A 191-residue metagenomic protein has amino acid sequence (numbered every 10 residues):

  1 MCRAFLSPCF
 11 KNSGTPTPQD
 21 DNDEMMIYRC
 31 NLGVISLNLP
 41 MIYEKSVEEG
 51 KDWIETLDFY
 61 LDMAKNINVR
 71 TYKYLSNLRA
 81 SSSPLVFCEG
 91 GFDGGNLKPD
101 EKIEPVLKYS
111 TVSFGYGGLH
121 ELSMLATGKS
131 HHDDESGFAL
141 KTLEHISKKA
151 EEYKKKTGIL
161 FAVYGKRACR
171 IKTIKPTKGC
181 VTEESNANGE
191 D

Functional and structural regions predicted by a protein language model:
M1-Y109, K129-D191: Conserved catalytic cores of very large enzyme subunits
V112-L125, E144: Contiguous, well-ordered alpha-helical segments that form the cores/surfaces of helical PPI scaffolds
